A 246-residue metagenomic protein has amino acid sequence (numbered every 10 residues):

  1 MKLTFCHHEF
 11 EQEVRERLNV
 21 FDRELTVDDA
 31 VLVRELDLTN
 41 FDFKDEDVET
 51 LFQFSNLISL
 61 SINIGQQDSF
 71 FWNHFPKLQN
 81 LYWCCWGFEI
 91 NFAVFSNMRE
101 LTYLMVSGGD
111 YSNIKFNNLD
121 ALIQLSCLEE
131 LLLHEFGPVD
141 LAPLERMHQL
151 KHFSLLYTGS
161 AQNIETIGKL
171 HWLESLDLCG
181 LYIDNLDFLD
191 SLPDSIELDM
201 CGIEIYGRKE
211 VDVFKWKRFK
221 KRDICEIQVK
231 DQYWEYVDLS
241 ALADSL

Functional and structural regions predicted by a protein language model:
K2-D45: LRR flanking "cap" motifs
L32-T50, N56-V94, E100-L246: Concave beta-strand-loop units of leucine-rich repeat
